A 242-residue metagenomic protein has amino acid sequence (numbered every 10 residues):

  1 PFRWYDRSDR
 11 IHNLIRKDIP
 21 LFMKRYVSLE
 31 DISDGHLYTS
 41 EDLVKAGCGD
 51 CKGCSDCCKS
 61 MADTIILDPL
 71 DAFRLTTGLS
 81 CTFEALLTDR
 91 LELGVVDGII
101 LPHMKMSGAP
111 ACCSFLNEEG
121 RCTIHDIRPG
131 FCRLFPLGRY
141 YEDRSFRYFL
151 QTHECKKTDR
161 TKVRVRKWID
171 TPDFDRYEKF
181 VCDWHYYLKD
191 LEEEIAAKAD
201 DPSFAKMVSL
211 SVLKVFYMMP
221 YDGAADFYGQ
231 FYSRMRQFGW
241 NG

Functional and structural regions predicted by a protein language model:
I15-E84, T88-G242: Short loop/turn segments that flank or connect secondary-structure elements
